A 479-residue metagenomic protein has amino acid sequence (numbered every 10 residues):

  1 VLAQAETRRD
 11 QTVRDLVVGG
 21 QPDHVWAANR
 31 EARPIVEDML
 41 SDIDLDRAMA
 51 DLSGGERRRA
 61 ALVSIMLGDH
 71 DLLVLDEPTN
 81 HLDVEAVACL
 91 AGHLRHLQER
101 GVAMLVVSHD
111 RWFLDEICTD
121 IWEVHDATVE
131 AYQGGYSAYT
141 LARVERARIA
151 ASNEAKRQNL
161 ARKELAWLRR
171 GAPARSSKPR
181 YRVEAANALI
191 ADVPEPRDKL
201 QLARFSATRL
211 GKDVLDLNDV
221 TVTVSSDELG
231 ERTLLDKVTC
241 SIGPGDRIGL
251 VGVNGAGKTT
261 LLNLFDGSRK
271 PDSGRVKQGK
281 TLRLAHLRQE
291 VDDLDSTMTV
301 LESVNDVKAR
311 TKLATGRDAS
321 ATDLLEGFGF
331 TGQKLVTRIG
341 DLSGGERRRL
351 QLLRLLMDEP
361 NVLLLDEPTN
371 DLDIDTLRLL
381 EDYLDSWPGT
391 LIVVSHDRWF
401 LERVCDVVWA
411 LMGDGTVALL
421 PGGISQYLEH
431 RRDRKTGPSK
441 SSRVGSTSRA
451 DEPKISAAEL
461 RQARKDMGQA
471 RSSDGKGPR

Functional and structural regions predicted by a protein language model:
V1-E154, K199, S206-R479: ABC ATP-binding cassette signature C-motif
L97, A142-A185, L189-V193: Intracellular alpha-helical coupling/juxtamembrane segments of multi-pass membrane proteins
R180, L202-A203: Acidic, polar-rich N-terminal leader regions of halophilic archaeal proteins
